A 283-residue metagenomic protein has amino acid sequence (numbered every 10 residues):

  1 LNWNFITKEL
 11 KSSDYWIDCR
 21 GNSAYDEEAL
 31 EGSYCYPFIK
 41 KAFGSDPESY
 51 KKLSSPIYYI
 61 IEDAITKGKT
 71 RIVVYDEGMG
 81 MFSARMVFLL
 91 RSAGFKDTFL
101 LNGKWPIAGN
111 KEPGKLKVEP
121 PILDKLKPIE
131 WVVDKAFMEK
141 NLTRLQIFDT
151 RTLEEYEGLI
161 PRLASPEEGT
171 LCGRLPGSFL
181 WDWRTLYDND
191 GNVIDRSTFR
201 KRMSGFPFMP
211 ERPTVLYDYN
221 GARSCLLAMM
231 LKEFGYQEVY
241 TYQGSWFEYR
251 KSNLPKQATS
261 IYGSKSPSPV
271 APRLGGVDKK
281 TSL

Functional and structural regions predicted by a protein language model:
L1-L283: Cytosolic catalytic domains that perform sulfur/thiol-centered chemistry
